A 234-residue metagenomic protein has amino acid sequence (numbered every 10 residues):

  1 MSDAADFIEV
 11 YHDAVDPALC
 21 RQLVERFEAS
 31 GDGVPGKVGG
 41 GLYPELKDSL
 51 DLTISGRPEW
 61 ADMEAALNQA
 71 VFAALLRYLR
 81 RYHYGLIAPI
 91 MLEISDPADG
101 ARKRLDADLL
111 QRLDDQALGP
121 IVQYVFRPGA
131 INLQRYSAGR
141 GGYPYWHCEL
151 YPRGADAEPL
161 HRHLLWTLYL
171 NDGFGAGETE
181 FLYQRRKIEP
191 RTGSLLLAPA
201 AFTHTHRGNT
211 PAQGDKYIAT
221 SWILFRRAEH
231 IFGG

Functional and structural regions predicted by a protein language model:
M1-L195, T203-G234: Fe(II)/2-oxoglutarate oxygenase catalytic core
